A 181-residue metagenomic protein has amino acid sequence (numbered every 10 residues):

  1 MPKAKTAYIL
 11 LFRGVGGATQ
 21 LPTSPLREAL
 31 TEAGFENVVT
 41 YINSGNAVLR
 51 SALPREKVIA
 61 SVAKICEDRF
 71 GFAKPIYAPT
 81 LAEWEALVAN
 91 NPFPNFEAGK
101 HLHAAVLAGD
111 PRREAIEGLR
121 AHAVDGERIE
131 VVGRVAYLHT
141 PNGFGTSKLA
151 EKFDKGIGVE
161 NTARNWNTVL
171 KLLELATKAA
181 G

Functional and structural regions predicted by a protein language model:
P2-G181: Surface-exposed, charge/polar-rich loops and edge strands
